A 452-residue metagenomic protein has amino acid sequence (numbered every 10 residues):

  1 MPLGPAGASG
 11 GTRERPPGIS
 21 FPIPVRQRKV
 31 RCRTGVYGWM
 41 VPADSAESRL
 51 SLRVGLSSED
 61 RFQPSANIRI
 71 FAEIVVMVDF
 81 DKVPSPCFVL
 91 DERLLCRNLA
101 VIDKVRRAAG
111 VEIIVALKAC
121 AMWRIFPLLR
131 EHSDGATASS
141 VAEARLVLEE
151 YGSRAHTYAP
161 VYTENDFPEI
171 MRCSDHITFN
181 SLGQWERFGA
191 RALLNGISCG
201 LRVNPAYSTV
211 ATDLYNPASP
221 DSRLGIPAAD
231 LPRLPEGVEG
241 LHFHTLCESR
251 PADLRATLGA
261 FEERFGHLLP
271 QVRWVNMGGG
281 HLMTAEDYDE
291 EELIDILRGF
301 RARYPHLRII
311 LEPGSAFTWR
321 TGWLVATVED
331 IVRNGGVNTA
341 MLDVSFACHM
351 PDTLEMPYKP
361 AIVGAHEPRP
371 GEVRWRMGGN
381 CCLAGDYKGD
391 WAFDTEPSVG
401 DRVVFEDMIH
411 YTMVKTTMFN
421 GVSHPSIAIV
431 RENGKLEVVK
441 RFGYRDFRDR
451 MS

Functional and structural regions predicted by a protein language model:
V78-Y151, S345, F393-V399, V404-E406 (+1 more regions): N-terminal capping/small domains of soluble enzymes
L95, K118, V147, L201 (+5 more regions): Conserved, mostly hydrophobic/aromatic
V111-W274, Y288, I296-G299: Active-site-proximal beta-alpha core segment in soluble small-molecule metabolic enzymes
T245-L246, V275-T284, P313-S315: Glycine-rich beta-strand-to-loop/alpha-helix junction loops that act as flexible
P251-A256, T284-L293, R320-D330, D390-F393: Short glycine/threonine-rich loop-to-helix capping motif typified by GTGT followed within a few residues by an Asp-Pro
L311-S452: Charged (often Lys/Glu-rich) extended helix/loop segments that serve as interaction or gating elements
